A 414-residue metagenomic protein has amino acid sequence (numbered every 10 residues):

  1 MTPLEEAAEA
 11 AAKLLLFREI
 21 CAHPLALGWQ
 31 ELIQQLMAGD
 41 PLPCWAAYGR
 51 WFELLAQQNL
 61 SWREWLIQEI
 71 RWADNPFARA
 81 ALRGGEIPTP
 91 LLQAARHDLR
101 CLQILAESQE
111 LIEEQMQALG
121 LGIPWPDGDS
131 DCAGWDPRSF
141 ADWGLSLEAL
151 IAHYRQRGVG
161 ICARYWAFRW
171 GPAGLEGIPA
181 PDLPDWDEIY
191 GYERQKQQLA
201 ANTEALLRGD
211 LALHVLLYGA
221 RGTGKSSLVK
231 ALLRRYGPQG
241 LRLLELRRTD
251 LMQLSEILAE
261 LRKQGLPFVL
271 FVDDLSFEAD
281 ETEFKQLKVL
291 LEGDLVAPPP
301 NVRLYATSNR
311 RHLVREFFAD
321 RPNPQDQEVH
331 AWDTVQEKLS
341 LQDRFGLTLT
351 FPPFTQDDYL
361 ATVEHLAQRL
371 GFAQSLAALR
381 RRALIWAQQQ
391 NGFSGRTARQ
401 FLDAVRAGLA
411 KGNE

Functional and structural regions predicted by a protein language model:
M1-Y190, R194: AAA+ P-loop ATPase mechanoenzymes
P181-V215: Pre-Walker A (pre-P-loop) alpha-helix and adjacent loop at the N terminus of AAA/AAA+ ATPase modules, a conserved
L183-D187, S226-T249, R315-E316: Conserved P-loop NTPase mechanochemical-coupling segment
D210-V229: Walker A/P-loop nucleotide-binding motif
R234-F268, S276-D280: AAA+/P-loop NTPase substrate/partner-engagement loops
A259, E278-Q327: Conserved catalytic/switch belt of AAA+ P-loop NTPases
D326-L339, G346-Y359: Conserved AAA+ ATPase "SRH/arginine-finger" region at the nucleotide-binding site
T348, P352-E414: C-terminal alpha-helical "lid" subdomain
